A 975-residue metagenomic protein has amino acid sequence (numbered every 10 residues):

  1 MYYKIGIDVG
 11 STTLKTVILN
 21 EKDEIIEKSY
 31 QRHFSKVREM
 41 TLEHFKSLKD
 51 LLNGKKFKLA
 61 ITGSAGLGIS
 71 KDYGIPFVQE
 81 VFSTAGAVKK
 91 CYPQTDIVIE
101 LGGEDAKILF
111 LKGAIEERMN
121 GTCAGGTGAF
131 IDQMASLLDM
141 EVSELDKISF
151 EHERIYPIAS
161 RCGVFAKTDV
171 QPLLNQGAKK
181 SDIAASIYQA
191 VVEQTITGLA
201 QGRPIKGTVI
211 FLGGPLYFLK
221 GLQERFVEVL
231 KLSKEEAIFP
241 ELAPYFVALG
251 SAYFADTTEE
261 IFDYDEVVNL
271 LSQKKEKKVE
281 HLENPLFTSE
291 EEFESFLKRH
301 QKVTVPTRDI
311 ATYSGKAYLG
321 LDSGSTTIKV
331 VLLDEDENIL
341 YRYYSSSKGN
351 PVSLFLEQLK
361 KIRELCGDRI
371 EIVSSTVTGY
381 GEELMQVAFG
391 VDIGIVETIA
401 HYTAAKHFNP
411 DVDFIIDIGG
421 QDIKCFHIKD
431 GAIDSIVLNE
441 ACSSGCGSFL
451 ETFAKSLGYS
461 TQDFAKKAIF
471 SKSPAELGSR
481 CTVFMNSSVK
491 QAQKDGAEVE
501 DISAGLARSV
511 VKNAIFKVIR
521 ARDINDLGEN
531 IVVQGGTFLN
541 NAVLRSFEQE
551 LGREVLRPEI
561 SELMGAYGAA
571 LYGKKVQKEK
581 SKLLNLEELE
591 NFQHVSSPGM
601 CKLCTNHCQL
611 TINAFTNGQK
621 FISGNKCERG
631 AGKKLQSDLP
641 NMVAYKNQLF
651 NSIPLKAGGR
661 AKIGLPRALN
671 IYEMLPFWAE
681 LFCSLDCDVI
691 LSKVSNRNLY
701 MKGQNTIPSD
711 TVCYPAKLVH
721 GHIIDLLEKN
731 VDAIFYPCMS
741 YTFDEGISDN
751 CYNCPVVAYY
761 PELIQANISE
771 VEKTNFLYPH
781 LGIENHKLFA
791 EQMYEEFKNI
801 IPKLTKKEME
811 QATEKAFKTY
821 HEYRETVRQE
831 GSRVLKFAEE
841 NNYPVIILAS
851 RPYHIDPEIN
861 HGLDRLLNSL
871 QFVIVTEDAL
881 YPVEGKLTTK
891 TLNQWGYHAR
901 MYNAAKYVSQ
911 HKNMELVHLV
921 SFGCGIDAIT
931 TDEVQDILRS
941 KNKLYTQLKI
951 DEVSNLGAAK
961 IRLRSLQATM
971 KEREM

Functional and structural regions predicted by a protein language model:
Y3, N120-I131, C442-L450, L457 (+2 more regions): An N-terminal assembly and electron-transfer interface module characteristic of large anaerobic redox and radical
K4-K46, E116-E117, G121, L321-K361 (+1 more regions): Short glycine-rich, Thr/Ser-proximal phosphate-binding strand/loop in the N-terminal lobe of ATP-dependent enzymes
K36-V37, G113-R154, C162, K167 (+10 more regions): Glycine-rich phosphate-binding loop plus the immediately following alpha-helix
A65, L199-V229, P240-P244, T378-G381 (+5 more regions): Glycine-rich phosphate-binding loops at beta-strand->alpha-helix junctions
K107, F254-K316, K424, K575-L639: Acidic, glycine/GT-rich loop-and beta-edge segments that sit at the periphery of enzyme/chaperone cores
G128-Q133, F239-K275, T403, G447-T452 (+2 more regions): Glycine-rich phosphate-binding/hydrolytic loop that grips phosphoryl groups
A166-T197, S487-F516: Adenine-nucleotide phosphate-binding core of ATP-dependent small-molecule kinases
S186-G207, S251, K298-T307, G505-G528: Phosphate/ATP-binding catalytic cores across multiple sugar-kinase/actin-like superfamilies, primarily ASKHA
